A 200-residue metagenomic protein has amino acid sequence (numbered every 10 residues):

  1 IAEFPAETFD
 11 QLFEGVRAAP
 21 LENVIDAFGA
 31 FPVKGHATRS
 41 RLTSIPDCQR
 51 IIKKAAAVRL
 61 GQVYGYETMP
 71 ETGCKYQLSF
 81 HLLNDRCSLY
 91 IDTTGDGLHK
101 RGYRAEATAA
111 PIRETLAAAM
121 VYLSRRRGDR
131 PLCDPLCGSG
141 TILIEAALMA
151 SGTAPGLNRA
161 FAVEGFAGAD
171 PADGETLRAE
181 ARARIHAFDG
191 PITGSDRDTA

Functional and structural regions predicted by a protein language model:
I1-Y76: Non-catalytic nucleic-acid substrate-recognition regions in nucleic-acid-modifying enzymes
A30, R86, P191: A residue-level signal for beta-strand positions that form part of recognition/binding surfaces within mature
K34, H81, L136: Short beta-strand segments
R39, R86, G95, T141 (+1 more regions): Short loop/turn segments at secondary-structure transitions that flank enzyme active sites
G73, L82, H186-D189: Short gly/pro-enriched beta-turn/loop segments at secondary-structure junctions
L78-I91: C-terminal edge-of-domain segments
L89-R125: SAM-dependent Rossmann-like transferase core, predominantly class I methyltransferases with a strong bias toward
I112-A200: Conserved S-adenosyl-L-methionine
